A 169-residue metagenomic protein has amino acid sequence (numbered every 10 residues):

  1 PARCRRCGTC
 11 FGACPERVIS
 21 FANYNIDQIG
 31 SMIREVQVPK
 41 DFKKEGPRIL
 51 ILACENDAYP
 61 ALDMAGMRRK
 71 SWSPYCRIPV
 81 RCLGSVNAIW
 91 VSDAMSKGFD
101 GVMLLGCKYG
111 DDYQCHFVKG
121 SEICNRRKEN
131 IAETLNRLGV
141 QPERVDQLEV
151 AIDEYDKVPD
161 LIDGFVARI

Functional and structural regions predicted by a protein language model:
P1-M32: Iron-sulfur cluster-binding cysteine motifs and their immediate structural context in ferredoxin-like electron-transfer
C4-C10, C14, C54, C82 (+2 more regions): Disulfide-bonded cysteines in secreted/extracellular proteins and peptides
Y24-N56: A short, flexible N-terminal coil/short beta segment enriched in small residues
I49, Y75, D100: Conserved acidic residues
D57-L62: Short, charged/polar "capping" segments at the starts of alpha-helices and the immediately preceding loops
G66-I78: Short helix-loop-beta junction
I78-D156: Cofactor-cradling patches in redox/metallo enzymes
V150-I169: C-terminal functional segments of enzyme domains
